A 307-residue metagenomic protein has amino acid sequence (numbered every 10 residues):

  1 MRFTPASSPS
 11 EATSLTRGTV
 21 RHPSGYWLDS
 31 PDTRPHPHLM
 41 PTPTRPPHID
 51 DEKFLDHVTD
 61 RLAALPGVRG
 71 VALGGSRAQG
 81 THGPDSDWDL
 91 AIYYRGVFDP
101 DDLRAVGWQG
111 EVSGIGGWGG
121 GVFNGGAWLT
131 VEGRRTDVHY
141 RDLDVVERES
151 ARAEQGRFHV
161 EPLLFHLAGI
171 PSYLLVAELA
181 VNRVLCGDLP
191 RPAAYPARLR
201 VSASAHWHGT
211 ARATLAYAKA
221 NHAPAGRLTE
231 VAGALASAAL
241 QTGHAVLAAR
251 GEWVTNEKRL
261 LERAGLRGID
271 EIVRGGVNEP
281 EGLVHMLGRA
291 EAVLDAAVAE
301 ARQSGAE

Functional and structural regions predicted by a protein language model:
R2, A6-R17, R21-W27: Low-acidity, Ser/Thr- and Arg-rich intrinsically disordered low-complexity segments
P9, P23, P46-D50, H206: Short, surface-exposed alpha-helical recognition segments that flank or form part of ligand/macromolecule-binding
H22, Y26-D32, H36-H38: Intrinsic-disorder-associated, low-complexity terminal segments enriched in Asp/Asn/His/Tyr and depleted of Lys/Arg
L39-A72: Helical scaffold of the NTase/Pol beta-like nucleotidyltransferase catalytic core
P41-P47, G110-A223: Conserved NTP/Mg2+-binding pocket subregion across the NTase superfamily
I49, V181-E307: Conserved nucleotidyltransferase catalytic core and NTase-mimicking acidic/glycine-rich helix/loop elements in nucleic
G74-Q109, G125-Y140: Catalytic metal-binding acidic patch
A78, L143-V145, E252-V254: Short, solvent-exposed loop/turn segments at secondary-structure junctions
